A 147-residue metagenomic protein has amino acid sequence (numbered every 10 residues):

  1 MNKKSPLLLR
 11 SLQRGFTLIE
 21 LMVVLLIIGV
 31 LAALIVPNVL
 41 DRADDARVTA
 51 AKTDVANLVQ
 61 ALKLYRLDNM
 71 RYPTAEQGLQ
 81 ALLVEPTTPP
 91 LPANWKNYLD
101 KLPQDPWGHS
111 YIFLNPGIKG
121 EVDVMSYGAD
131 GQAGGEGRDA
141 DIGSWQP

Functional and structural regions predicted by a protein language model:
M1-F16: N-terminal leader/signal peptides at the extreme start of proteins
N2-K3, D45-T49, Q60, N69 (+4 more regions): Short, surface-exposed interaction loops/tails
Q13, I27-V30, E76, P106 (+1 more regions): Short glycine/serine/threonine-biased micro-segments
Q13-V39: N-terminal single-pass transmembrane signal-anchor helix
L18, A32, V36, P73 (+3 more regions): Short, flexible micro-motifs
M22, A93-W95: Secreted, cysteine-rich disulfide-bonded mini-domains of extracellular proteins
P37, R42-P90: Conserved hydrophobic/amphipathic alpha-helical signal-anchor segments
